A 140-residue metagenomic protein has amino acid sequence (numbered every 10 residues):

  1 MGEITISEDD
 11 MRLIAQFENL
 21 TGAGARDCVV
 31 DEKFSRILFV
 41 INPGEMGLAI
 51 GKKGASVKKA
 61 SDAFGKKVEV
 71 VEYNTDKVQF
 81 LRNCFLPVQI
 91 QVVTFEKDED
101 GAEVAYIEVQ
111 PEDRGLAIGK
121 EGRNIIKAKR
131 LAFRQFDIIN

Functional and structural regions predicted by a protein language model:
M1-N140: RNA-contacting regions in translation and RNA-metabolism proteins, encompassing KH/S1 modules where present
